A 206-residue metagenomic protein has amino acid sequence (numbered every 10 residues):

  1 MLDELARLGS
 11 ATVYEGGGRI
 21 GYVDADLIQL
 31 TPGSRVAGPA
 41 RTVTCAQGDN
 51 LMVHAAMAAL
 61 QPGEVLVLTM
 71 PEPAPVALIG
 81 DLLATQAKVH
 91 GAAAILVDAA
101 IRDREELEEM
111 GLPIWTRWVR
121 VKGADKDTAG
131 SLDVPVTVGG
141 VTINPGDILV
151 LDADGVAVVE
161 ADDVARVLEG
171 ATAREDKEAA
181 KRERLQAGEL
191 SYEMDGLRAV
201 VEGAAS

Functional and structural regions predicted by a protein language model:
M1-P145, V159-Y192, G196-S206: Feature captures the catalytic cores and cofactor-binding loops of soluble hydro-lyases/lyases that act on carboxylate
L149: C-terminal binding/interaction regions
D152: Histidine- and aromatic-rich ligand-binding microenvironments
